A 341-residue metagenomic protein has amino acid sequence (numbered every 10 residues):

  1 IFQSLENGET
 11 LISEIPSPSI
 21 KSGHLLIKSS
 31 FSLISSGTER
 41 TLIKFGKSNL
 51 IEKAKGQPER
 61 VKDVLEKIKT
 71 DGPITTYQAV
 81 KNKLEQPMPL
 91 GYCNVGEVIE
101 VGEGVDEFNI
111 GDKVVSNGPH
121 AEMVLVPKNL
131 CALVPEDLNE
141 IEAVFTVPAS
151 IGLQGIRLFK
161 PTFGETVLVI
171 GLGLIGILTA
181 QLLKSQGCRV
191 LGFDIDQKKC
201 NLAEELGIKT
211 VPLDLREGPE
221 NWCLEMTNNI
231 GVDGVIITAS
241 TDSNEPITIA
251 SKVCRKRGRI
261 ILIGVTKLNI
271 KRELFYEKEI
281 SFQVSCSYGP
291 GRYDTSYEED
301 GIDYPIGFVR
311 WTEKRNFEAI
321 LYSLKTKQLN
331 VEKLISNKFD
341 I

Functional and structural regions predicted by a protein language model:
I1-Q86, G118, T326: Short N-terminal strand-loop motif that marks the start of NAD(P)H/FAD-dependent oxidoreductase cofactor-binding domains
F31, D112-K113, M123, Q154 (+3 more regions): Residue-level marker of beta-strand positions
T75-L84, C93-N117: A glycine-/small-residue-rich N-terminal strand-loop-strand element that serves as the cofactor-binding glycine loop
P89-Y92, N117-N129: A structural motif shared across PLP-dependent enzymes of the aminotransferase-like
G118, D194-I195, C286: Conserved acidic E/D residue at the C-terminus of a beta-strand in Rossmann-like folds
N139-R216: Mid-domain Rossmann-like dinucleotide-binding core that forms the NAD(H)/NADP(H) cofactor-binding site
P161, N201, L206-Q283: Glycine-rich cofactor phosphate-binding loops and adjacent beta1-alpha1 units of small-molecule cofactor enzyme domains
E298-I341: Glycine- and charged-residue-rich phosphate/anionic-cofactor binding loop of Rossmann-like
